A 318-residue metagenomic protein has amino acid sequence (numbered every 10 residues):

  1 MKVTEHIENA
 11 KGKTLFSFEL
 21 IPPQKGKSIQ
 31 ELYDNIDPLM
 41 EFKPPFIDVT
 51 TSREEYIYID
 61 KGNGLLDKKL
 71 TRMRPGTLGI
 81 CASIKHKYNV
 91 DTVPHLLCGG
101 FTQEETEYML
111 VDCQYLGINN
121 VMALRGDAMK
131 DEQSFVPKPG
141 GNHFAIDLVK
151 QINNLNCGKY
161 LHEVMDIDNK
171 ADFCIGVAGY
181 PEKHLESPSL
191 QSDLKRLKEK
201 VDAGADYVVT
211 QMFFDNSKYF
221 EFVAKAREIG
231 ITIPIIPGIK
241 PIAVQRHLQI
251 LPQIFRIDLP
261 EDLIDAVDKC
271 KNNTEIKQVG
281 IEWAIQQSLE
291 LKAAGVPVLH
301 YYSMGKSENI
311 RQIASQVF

Functional and structural regions predicted by a protein language model:
M1-V49: Conserved N-terminal beta1-alpha1 strand-loop-helix module at the mouth
L15-Y33, D91-E104, C174-S192, D268-E282: Active-site mouth loops of central-metabolism enzymes
E19, I47, C113, K200 (+3 more regions): Conserved, mostly hydrophobic/aromatic
F42-P75, G126-G140, A205-E221, M304-S307: Glycine-rich, proline-tolerant flexible connector loops at the mouths of alpha/beta enzymes
T102-Y115, S192-R196, E221-A224, V244-H247 (+1 more regions): Catalytic cores of alpha/beta
Q103-K150: Flexible, glycine-rich active-site loops centered on histidine and acidic residues that chelate a metal or position
G126, P139-D172, V177-E186, D193 (+4 more regions): Active-site pocket-lining/capping segments in soluble small-molecule metabolic enzymes
